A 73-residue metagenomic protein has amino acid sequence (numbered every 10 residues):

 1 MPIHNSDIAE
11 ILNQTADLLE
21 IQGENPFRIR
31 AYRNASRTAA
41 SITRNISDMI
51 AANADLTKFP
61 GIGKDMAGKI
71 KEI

Functional and structural regions predicted by a protein language model:
M1-I73: Long, highly charged, low-complexity intrinsically disordered interaction regions that mediate electrostatic DNA/RNA
